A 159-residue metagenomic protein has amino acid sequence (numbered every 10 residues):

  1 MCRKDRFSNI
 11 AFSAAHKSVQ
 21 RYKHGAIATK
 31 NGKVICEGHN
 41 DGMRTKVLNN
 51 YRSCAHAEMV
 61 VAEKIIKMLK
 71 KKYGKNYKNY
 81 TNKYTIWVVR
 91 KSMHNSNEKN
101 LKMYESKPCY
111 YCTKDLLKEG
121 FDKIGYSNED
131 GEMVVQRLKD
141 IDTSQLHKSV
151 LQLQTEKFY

Functional and structural regions predicted by a protein language model:
M1-Y22: Short, basic/aromatic recognition patches
S18-G25, S106-P108: Gly/Ser-rich catalytic serine loop of serine hydrolases
K23-E37, G125: Short beta-strand scaffold segments in enzyme catalytic cores
C36-Y159: Zn2+-dependent cytidine deaminase-like catalytic core
